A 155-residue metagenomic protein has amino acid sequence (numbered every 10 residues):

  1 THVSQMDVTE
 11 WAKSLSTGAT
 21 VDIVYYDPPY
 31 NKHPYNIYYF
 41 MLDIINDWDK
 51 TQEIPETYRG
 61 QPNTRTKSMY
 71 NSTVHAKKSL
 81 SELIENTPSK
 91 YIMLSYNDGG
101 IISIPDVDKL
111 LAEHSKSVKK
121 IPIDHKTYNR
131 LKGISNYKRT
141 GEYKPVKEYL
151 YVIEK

Functional and structural regions predicted by a protein language model:
T1-Y39, K50-T66: SAM-dependent nucleic-acid methyltransferase catalytic core
E10-L15, S79-L83, Y137-T140: Generic recognition of flexible, low-complexity loop/linker segments
W11, K32-P34, G100-S103, Y128-R130: Flexible loop/turn segments at secondary-structure boundaries
Y25, M93, L150-V152: Structural motif
P34-Q52, M69, H114-H125: Accessory, usually C-terminal, subdomains that scaffold auxiliary metal cofactors
D43-L83: Glycine-rich S-adenosyl-L-methionine
M69-S115, P122-I123: Conserved Class I SAM-dependent methyltransferase catalytic core
S103-K155: C-terminal catalytic and target-recognition region of SAM-dependent MTase-like enzymes, primarily methyltransferases
